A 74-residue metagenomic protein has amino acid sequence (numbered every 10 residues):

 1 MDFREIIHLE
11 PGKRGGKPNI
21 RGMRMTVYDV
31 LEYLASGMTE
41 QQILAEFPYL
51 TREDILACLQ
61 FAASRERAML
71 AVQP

Functional and structural regions predicted by a protein language model:
D2-Q41: A short, structured beta-strand/loop element
T26-P74: Long, charge-rich, low-complexity alpha-helical segments
